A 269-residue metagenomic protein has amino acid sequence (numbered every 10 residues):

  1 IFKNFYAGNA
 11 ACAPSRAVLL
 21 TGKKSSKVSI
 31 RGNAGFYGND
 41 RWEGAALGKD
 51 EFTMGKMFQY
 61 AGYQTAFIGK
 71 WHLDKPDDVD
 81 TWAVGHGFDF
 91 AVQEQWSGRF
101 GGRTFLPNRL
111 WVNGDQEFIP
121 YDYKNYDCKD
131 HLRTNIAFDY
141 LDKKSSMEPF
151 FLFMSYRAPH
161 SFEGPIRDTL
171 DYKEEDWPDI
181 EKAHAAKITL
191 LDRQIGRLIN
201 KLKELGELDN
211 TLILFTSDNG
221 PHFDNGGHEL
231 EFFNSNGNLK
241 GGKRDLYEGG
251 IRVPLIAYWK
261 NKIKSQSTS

Functional and structural regions predicted by a protein language model:
I1-S269: Formylglycine-dependent sulfatase
